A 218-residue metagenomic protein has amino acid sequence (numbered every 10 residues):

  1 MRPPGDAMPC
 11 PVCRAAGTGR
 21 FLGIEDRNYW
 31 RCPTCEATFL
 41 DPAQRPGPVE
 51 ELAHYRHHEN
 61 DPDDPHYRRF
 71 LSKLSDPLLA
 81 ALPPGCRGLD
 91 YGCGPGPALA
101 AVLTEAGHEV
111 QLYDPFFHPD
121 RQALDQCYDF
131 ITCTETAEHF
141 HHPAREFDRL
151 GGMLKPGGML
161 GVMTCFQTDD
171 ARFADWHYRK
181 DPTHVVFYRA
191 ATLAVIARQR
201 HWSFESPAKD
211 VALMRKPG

Functional and structural regions predicted by a protein language model:
M1-F130, T134, F147, M163 (+4 more regions): Conserved N-terminal segment of class I S-adenosyl-L-methionine
E109, M159, S203: Residue-level detector of anion-binding/catalytic polar loops
E135-H139: A short His-aromatic
H141-R145: Short N-terminal helix/helix-N-cap motif within the alpha/beta-hydrolase-1
F147-P156: A short glycine-rich, Lys/Arg-flanked "PGG" loop and its adjoining helix->strand segment in the class I
M163-V186, A191-T192: Short, glycine-/aromatic-enriched active-site segment of Class I SAM-dependent methyltransferases
R189-W202: Low-complexity, intrinsically disordered Gly/Pro/Thr-rich segments
